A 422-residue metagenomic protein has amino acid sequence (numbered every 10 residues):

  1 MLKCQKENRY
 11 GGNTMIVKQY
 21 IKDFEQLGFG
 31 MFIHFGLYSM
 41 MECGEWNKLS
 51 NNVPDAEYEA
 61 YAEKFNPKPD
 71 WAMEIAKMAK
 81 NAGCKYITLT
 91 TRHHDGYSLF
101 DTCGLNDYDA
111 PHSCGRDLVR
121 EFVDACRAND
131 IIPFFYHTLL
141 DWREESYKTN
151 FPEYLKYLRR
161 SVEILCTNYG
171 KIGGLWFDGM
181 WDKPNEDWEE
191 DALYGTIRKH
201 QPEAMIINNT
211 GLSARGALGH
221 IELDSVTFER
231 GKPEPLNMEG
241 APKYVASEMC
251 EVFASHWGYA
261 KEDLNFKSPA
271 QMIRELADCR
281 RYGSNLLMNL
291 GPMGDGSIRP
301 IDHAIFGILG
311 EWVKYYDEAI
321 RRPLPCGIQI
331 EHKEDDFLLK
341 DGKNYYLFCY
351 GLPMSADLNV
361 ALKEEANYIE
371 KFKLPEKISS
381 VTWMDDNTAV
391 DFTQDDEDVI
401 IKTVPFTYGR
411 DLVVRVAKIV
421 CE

Functional and structural regions predicted by a protein language model:
M1-T14: Short, Lys/Arg-enriched N-terminal segments with co-localized hydrophobic residues within the first ~10-30 amino acids
G12-E422: Mature catalytic domains of secreted/periplasmic carbohydrate-active enzymes
